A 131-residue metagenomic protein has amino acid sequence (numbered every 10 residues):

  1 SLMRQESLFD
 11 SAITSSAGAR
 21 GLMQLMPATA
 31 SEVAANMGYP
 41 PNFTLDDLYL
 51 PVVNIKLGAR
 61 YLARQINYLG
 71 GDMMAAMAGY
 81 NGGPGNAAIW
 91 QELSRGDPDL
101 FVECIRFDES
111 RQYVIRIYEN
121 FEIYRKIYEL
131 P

Functional and structural regions predicted by a protein language model:
S1-P131: Catalytic glycan-binding domains that act on GlcNAc-containing polysaccharides
